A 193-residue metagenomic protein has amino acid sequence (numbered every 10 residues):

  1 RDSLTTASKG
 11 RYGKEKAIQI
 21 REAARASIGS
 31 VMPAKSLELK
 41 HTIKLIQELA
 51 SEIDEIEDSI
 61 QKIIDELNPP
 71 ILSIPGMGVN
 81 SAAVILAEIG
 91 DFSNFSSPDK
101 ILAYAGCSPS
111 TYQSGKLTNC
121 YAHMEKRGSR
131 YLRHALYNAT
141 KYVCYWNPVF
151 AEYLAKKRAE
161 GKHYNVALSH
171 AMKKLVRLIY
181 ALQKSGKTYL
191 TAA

Functional and structural regions predicted by a protein language model:
R1-A193: A detector of single, family-specific signature residues that are central to catalytic or substrate-handling motifs
